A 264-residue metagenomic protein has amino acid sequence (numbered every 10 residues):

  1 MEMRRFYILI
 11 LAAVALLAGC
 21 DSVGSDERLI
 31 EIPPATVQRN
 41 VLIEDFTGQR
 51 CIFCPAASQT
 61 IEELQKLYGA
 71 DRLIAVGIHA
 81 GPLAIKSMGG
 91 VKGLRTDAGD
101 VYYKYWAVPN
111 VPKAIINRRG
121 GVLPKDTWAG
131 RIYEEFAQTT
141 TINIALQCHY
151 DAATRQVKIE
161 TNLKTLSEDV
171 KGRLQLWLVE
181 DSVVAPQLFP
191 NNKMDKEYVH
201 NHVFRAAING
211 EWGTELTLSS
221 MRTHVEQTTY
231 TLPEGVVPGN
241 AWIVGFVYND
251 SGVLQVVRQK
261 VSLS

Functional and structural regions predicted by a protein language model:
E2-R5, V14-L42, F46, I52: Bacterial Sec-dependent N-terminal signal peptides
C20-G24, A57-S58, P190-N191: Short N-terminal helix-initiation segments at or just after the protein's N-terminus
R28-I30, I61-K66, Y102, G130-E135: Intrinsically disordered, low-complexity boundary segments flanking structured domains
P33-G81: Local sequence-structure signature of Cys/Sec-based thiol-disulfide redox active-site neighborhoods
D71, G77-S264: Short, conserved sequence motifs used for protein processing/export or organelle targeting and for catalysis
